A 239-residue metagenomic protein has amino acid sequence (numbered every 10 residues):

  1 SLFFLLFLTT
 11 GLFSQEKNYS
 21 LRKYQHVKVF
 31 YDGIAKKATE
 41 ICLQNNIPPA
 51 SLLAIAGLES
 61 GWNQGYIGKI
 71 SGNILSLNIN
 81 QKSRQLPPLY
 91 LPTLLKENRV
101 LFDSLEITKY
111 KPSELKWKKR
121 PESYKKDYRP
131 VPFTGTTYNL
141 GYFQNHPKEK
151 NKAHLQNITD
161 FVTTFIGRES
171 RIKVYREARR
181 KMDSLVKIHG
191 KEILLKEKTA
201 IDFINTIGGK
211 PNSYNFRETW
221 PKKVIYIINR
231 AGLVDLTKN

Functional and structural regions predicted by a protein language model:
S1-E16: Bacterial Sec-dependent N-terminal signal peptides
Q15-A54, L58-N239: Catalytic cores of secreted/periplasmic lytic hydrolases that degrade extracellular macromolecules
